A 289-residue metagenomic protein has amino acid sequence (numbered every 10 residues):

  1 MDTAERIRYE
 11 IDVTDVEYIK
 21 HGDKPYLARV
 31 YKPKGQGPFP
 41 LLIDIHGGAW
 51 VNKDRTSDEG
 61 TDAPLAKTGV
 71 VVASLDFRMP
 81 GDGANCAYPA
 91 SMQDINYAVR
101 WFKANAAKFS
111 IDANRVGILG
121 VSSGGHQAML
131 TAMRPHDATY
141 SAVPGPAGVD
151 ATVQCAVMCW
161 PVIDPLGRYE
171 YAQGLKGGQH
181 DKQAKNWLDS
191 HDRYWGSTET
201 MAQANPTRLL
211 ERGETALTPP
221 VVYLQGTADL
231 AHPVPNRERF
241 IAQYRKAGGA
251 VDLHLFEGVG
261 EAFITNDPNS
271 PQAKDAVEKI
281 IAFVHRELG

Functional and structural regions predicted by a protein language model:
M1-Q36: N-terminal cap/lid segment of alpha/beta-hydrolase-fold proteins
E5-R8, E170-R212: Mobile cap/lid helix-loop segments that gate and shape the active-site cleft of serine hydrolases
G37-F39, I45-N85, A138-T139, P165-L166 (+1 more regions): Short substrate-entry loop that stabilizes the transition state in hydrolases
D54-R55, E59-T61, A73-A113, D267-K274: Catalytic nucleophile-loop/oxyanion-hole region of alpha/beta-hydrolase and closely related hydrolase-like folds
R100-Q173: Primarily recognizes the serine-hydrolase "nucleophile elbow" in alpha/beta-hydrolase and SGNH/GDSL folds
L217, Y223-Q225, D229: Short beta-strand/loop motif that positions the catalytic acidic residue of the alpha/beta-hydrolase fold
L230-R239: Conserved alpha/beta-hydrolase "acid-adjacent" motif
N269-G289: Catalytic active-site module of serine/aspartate enzymes centered on a nucleophile-bearing elbow/loop
